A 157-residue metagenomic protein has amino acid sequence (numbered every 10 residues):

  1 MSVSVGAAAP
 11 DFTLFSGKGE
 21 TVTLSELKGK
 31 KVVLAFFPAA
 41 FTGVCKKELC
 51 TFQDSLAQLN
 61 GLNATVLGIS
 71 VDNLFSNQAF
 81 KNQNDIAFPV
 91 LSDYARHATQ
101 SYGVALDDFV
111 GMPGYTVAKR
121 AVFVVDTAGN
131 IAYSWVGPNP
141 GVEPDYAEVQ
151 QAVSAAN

Functional and structural regions predicted by a protein language model:
M1-N157: Chalcogenol-based redox active-site neighborhoods
